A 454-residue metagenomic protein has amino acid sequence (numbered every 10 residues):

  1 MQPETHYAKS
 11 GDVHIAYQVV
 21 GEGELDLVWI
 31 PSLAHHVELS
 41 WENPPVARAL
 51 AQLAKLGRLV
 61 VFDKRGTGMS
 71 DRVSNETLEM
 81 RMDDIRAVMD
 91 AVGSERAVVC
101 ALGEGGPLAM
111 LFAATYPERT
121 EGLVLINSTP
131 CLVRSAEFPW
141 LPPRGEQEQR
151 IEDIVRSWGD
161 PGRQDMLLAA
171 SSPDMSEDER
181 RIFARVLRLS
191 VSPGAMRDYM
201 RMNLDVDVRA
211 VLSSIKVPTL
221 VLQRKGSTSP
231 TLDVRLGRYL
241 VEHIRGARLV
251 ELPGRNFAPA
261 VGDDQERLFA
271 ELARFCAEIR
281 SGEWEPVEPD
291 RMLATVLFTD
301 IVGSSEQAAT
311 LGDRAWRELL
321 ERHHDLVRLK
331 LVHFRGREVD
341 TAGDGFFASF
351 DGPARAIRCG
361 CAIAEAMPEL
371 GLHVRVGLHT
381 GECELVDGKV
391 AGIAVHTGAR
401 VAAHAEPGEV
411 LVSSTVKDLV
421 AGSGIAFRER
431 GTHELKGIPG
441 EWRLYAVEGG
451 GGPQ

Functional and structural regions predicted by a protein language model:
Y7-D71: Conserved HGGG/HGGXW glycine-rich cap/lid loop of the alpha/beta-hydrolase fold
E79-A97: Conserved acidic catalytic loop of the alpha/beta-hydrolase fold
M110, A114, R119-V155: Flexible "cap/lid" loop of the alpha/beta hydrolase fold
S157-M202, V211: Conserved alpha/beta-hydrolase catalytic His-Asp/Glu region
I215, V221-Q223: Short beta-strand/loop motif that positions the catalytic acidic residue of the alpha/beta-hydrolase fold
G246-P289: Catalytic active-site module of serine/aspartate enzymes centered on a nucleophile-bearing elbow/loop
G282-A362, A366: Catalytic NTP-binding/metal-coordinating core of nucleotidyl cyclase/transferase enzymes
R328, F347-G452: Catalytic beta-strand-to-alpha-helix segment of the class III nucleotidyl cyclase homology domain
